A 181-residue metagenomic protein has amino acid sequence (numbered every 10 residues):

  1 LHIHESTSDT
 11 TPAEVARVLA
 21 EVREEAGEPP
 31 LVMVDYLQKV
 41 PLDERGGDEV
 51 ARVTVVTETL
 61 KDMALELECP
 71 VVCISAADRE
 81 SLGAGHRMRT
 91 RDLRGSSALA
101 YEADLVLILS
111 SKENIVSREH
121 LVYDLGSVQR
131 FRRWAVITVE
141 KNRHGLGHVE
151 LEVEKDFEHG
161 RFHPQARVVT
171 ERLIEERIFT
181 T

Functional and structural regions predicted by a protein language model:
H2-D9, P41-T54, S81-R91: Flexible beta-alpha connector loops of hexameric P-loop NTPases
P12-V32, T59, L65-L67, E80-T181: C-terminal regions of RecA-like/P-loop NTPase motor modules
P30-P70: Helical hairpin unit composed of two closely spaced alpha helices linked by a short loop
I74-A76: Conserved H-loop
